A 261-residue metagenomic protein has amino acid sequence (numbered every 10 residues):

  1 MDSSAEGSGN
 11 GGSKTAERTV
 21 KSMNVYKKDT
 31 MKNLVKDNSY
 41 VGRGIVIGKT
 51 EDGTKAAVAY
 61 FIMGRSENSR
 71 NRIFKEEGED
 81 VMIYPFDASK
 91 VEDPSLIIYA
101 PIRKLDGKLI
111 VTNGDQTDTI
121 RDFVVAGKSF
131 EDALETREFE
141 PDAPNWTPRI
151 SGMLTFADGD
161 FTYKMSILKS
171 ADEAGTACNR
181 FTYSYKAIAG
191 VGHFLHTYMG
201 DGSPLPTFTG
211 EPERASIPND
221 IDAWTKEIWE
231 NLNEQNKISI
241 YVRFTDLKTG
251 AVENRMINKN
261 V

Functional and structural regions predicted by a protein language model:
M1-S22: N-terminal amphipathic/basic-hydrophobic helices that include classical n-h-c signal peptides and signal-anchor
V20-V261: Conserved short alpha-helical segments that host acidic/polar catalytic motifs at enzyme active sites
